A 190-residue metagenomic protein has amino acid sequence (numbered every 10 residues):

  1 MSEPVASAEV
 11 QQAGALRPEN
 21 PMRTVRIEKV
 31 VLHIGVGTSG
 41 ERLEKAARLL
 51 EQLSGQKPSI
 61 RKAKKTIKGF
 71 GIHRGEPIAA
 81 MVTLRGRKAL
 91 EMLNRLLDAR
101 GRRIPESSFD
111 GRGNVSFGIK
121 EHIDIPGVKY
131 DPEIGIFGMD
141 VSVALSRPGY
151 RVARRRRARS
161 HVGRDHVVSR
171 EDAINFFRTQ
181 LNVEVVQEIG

Functional and structural regions predicted by a protein language model:
M1-G190: Ribosome-associated RNA-binding proteins
